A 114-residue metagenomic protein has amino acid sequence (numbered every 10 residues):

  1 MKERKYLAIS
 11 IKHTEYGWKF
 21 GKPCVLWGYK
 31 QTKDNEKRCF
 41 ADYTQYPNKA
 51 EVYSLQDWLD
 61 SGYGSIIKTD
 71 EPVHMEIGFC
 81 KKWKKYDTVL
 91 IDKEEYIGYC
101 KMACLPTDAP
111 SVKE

Functional and structural regions predicted by a protein language model:
M1-E3, Y46-P47: Short, well-ordered loop/turn elements at secondary-structure boundaries
E3-Y16: A short beta-strand micro-motif
I11, K30, T44, E94 (+1 more regions): Generic low-complexity, intrinsically disordered sequence content enriched in small uncharged/hydrophobic residues
E15-Q56: Short, flexible N-terminal segments of the mature chain
V52, W58-E114: Short, mixed-charge low-complexity intrinsically disordered segments
